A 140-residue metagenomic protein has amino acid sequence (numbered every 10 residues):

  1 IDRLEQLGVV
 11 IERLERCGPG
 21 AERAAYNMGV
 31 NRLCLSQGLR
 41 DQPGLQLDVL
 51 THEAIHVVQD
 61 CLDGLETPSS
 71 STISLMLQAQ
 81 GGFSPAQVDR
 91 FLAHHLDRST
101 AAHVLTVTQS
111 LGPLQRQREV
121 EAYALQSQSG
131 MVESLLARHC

Functional and structural regions predicted by a protein language model:
I1-P43: Auxiliary, metal-adjacent structural segments of Zn-dependent hydrolase domains
E5-I11, G18-E22, I73-C140: Metalloprotease/metallohydrolase-associated module, dominated by Zn2+-dependent proteases
V30, A54, E119: Extracellular structured ligand-interaction cores
G38, D60, S134: Surface loops and adjacent helix of pleckstrin homology
L39-D41, G64, S129: Solvent-exposed loop/turn segments at secondary-structure junctions within structured extracellular/periplasmic domains
R40-L47, Q115-R118: Aromatic-acidic/polar surface patches that form glycan- and anion
P43-V58: Short alpha-helix carrying the canonical HExxH Zn2+-binding catalytic motif
A54-T72: Catalytic Zn2+-binding segment of zinc metalloproteases
